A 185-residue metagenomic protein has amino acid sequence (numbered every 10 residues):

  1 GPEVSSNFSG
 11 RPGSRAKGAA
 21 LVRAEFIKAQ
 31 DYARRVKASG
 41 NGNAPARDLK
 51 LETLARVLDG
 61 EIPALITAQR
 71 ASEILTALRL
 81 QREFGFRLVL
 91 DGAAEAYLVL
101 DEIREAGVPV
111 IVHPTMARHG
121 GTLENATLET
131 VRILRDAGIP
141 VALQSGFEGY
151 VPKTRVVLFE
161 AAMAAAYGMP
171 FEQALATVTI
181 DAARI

Functional and structural regions predicted by a protein language model:
G1-L88: Polyanionic/metal-chelating signatures
R11, N43, I66-Q69, D91-G92 (+3 more regions): Glycine- and other small-residue-rich loops at beta-strand/loop junctions that grip anionic moieties
A46-L49, Q69-S72, E95, T122-A126 (+1 more regions): Short secondary-structure boundary/capping elements
T53, L98-V99, T130: Short acidic active-site motifs
P63, R104, P109-I185: His/Asp/Glu-enriched, well-ordered alpha-helical/loop segment that forms or immediately abuts the divalent-metal
L65-R70, R87-A96, T115-G120: Catalytic beta/alpha-barrel core
A71-L75, A93-L100, G149-V151: Active-site environment of divalent metal-dependent phosphoester hydrolases
E83, R87-D91, V108-I111: Long, well-ordered mid-to-C-terminal structural blocks that present hydrophobic/aromatic surfaces
